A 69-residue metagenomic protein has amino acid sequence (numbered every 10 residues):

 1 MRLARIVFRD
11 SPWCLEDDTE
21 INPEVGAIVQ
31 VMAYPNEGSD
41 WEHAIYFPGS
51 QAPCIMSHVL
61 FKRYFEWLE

Functional and structural regions predicted by a protein language model:
L3-Y64: Basic/aromatic-rich interaction segments and small domains that mediate binding to polyanionic partners
E66-E69: Short hydrophobic/aromatic patches at helix-to-coil boundaries
